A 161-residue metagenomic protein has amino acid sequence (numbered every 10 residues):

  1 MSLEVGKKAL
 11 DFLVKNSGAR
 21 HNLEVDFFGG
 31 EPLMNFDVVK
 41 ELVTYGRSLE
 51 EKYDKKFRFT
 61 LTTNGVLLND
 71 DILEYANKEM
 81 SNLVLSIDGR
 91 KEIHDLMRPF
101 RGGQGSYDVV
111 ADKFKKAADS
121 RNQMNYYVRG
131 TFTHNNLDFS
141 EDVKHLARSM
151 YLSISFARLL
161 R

Functional and structural regions predicted by a protein language model:
L3-D26, N35-L159: Radical SAM/AdoMet-radical enzyme domain recognition
G29-G30: Short acidic donor-binding/metal-coordinating loop in glycosyltransferase active sites
